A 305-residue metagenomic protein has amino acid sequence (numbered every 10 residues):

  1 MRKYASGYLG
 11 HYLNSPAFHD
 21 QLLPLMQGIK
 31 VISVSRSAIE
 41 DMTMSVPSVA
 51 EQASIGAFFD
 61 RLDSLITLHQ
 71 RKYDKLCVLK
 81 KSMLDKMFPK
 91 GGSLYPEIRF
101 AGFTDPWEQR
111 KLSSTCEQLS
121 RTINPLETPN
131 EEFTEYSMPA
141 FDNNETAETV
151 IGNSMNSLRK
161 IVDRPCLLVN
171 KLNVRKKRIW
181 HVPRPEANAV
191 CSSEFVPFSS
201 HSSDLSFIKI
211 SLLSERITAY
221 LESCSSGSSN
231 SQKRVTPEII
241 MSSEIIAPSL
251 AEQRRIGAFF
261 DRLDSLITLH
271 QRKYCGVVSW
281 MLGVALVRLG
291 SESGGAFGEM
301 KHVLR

Functional and structural regions predicted by a protein language model:
M1-F18, G28, S33-S35, N156-I217: A short beta-sheet element
H19, M26-A53, A189-E194, S228-A251: A short glycine-rich beta-alpha junction/loop motif
A53-L65, H69, E108, S114 (+3 more regions): Extracellular/lumenal glycan-associated surfaces
I66-K81, G92, I267-L282: Extended intrinsically disordered, low-complexity coil regions enriched in Ser, Thr, Gly, Ala and often Pro
L84, G91-R99, F103, Q109 (+1 more regions): Charged, alpha-helix-forming regions
K90, T115, Y274, S279-L282 (+2 more regions): Coiled-coil/CHCH-like alpha-helical segments characteristic of cytoskeletal intermediate-filament scaffolds
R99-T122, E292-R305: Non-catalytic DNA-recognition/assembly elements of restriction-modification systems
S113-N124, E135-R164: Sequence-specific dsDNA recognition surfaces
